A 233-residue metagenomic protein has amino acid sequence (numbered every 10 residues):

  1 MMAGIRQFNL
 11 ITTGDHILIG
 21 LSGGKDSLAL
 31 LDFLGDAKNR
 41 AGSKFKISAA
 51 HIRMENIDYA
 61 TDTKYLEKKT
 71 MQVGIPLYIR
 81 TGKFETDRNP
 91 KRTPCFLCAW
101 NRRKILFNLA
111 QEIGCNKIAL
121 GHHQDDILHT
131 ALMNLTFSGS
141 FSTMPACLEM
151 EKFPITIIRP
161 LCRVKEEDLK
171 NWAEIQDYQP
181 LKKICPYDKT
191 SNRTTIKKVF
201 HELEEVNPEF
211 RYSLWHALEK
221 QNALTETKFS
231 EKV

Functional and structural regions predicted by a protein language model:
M1-H129, F137, E167-I175: ATP-dependent adenylation/nucleotidyltransferase module used to activate substrates
F8, A37, A41, L203-V206 (+2 more regions): Solvent-exposed amphipathic alpha-helical surface segments
K46-I47, K117, D125-E205: Catalytic subdomain that performs nucleotidyl-dependent activation
M54-N56, F84-T86, L148, V164 (+2 more regions): Residue-level detector of flexible, active-site-proximal loop/helix-junction positions within diverse enzyme catalytic
R88-K91, N192-T194, A223-E226: Short, solvent-exposed polar/charged micro-motifs at secondary-structure junctions
N101, V164, E209: Conserved active-site and cofactor/substrate-binding residues in soluble primary-metabolism enzymes
E205, E209-V233: A short, charged, Gly/Pro-tolerant segment at domain boundaries
